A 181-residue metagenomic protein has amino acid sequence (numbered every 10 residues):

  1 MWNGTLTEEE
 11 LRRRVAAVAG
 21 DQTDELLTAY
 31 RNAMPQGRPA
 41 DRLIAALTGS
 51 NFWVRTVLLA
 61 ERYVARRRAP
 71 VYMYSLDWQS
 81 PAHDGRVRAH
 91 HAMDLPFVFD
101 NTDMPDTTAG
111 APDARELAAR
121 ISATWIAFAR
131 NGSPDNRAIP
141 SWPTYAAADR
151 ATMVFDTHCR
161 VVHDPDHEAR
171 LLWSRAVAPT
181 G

Functional and structural regions predicted by a protein language model:
M1-D113, T124, N131: Substrate-gating cap/lid region and adjacent catalytic-acid/histidine neighborhood within extracellular/lumenal
R66-R67, A89, A119, Y145-A147: Extracellular/periplasmic catalytic domains that process cell-envelope and extracellular macromolecules
S75, Q79, N131-H158: Polar, surface-exposed loop/tail segments that function as active-site lids or cofactor/substrate-recognition elements
F97-T107, A148-C159: Short helix/strand-capping connector loops at secondary-structure junctions
A114-I139: Non-catalytic, well-ordered alpha-helical segments in soluble enzyme domains
H158-G181: Tryptophan-rich aromatic "cage" segments
